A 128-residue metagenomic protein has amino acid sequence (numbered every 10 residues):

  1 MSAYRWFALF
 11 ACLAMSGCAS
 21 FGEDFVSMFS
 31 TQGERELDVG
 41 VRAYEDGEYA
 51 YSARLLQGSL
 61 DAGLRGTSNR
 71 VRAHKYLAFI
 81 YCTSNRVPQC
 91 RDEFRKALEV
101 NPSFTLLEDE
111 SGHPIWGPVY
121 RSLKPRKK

Functional and structural regions predicted by a protein language model:
A14-R35, V39: Bacterial Sec signal peptide processing site at the extreme N-terminus
G58-D61, L98-E99: Amphipathic alpha-helical segments of tetratricopeptide repeats
G66-R70, E99-P114, V119: Boundary/linker segments of alpha-helical solenoid repeat arrays
